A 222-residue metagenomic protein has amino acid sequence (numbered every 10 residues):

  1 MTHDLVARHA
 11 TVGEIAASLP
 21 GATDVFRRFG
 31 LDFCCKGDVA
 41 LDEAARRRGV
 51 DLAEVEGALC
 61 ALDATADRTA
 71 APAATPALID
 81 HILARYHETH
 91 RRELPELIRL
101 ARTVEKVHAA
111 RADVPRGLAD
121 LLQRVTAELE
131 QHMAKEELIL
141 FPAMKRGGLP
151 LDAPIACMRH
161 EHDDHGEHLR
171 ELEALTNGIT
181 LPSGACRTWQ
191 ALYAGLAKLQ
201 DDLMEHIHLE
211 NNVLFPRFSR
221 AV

Functional and structural regions predicted by a protein language model:
M1-V222: Small-residue-biased structural context
